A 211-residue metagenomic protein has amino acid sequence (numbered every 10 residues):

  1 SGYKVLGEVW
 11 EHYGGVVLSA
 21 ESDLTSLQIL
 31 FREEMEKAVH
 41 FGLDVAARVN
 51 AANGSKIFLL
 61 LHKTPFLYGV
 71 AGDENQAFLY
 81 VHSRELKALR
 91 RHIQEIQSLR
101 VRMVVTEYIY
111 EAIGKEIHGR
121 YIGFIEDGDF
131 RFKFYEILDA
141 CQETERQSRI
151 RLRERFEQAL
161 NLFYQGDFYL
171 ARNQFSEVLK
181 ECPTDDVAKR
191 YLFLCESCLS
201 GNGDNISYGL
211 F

Functional and structural regions predicted by a protein language model:
S1, F41-V45, A88-H92: Structural preference for long, well-ordered alpha-helical segments in enzyme cores
Y3, A51, G201-N205: Charged, solvent-exposed alpha-helical segments that act as regulatory interaction surfaces
K4-K37, R48-R84, Y108-I113, F130-A140: Catalytic core of nucleotidyl cyclases, primarily class III adenylyl/guanylyl cyclases
E36-L43, L86, M103: Short, well-ordered alpha-helical segments
A38, H92, C195: Hydrophobic, well-ordered secondary-structure elements that form the walls of internal hydrophobic environments
V49-N53, R84-E107: Catalytic/regulatory signature loops of cyclic-dinucleotide turnover enzymes and related class III nucleotidyl cyclases
P65-Y68, G72-Y80, E95-F211: Intrinsically disordered, glycine/charged-rich C-terminal tails and inter-domain linkers that flank nucleotidyl cyclase
